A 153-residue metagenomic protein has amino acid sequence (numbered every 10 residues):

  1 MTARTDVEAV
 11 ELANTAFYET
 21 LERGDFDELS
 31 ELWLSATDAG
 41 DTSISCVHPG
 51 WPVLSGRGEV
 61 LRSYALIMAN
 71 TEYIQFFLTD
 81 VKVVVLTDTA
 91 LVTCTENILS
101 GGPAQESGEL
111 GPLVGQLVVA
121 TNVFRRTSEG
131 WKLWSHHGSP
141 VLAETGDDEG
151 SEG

Functional and structural regions predicted by a protein language model:
M1-E28, D38-G153: A beta-strand edge to alpha-helix "cap/lid" segment located at domain peripheries
